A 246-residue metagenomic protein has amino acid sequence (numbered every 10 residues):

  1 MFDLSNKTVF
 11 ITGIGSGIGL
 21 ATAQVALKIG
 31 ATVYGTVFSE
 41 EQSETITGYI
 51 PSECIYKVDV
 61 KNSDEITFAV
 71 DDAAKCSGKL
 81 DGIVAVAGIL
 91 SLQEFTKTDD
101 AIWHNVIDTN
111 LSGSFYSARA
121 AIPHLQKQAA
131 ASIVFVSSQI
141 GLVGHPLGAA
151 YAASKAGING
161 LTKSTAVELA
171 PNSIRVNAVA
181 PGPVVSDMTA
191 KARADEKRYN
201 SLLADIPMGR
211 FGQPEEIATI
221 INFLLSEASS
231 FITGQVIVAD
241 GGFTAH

Functional and structural regions predicted by a protein language model:
G15-G17: Conserved glycine-rich cofactor-binding loop
V84, A170, R175, I232-G234: Short, small/polar-rich loop/turn modules that mediate ligand/substrate recognition or access, typified
E94-F95, D99-I107, L202: Substrate-binding pocket helix/loop in short-chain dehydrogenase/reductase
A118, S154, T162: Active-site helix of classical SDR
P123, V167-P171, S230: Alpha-helical segment proximal to the catalytic Tyr-Lys
S138: Residue(s) in the substrate-gating loop at a strand-loop-helix junction that position the organic substrate next
V143, N222, T233-H246: Short C-terminal tail/terminal secondary-structure segment of NAD(P)H-dependent dehydrogenase/reductase domains
